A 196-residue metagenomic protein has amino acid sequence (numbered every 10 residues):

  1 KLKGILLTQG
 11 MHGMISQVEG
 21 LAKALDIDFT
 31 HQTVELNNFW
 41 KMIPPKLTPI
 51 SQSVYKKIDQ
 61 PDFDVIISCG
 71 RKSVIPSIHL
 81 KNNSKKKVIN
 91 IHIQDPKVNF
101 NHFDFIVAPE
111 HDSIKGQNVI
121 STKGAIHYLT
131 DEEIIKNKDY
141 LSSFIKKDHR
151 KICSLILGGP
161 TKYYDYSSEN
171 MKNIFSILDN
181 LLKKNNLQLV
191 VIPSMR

Functional and structural regions predicted by a protein language model:
K1-Y55, P61: N-terminal pre-catalytic "stem/leader" segment of glycosyltransferase-like enzymes
K3, D64-V65, I89, F105 (+2 more regions): Structural motif
D59-G70: Short N-terminal targeting/anchoring amphipathic segment
C69, I89-D95, V107-P109: Short beta-strand elements of ligand-binding domains
I75-I89: Glycosyltransferases and closely related glycan-assembly transferases that use nucleotide-activated donors
N101-S167: A nucleotide-sugar donor-handling region in carbohydrate enzymes
S168-S176: Charged helix-capping and loop-helix junction motifs
K184-R196: Catalytic donor nucleotide-activated moiety binding site of glycosyltransferases and closely related
